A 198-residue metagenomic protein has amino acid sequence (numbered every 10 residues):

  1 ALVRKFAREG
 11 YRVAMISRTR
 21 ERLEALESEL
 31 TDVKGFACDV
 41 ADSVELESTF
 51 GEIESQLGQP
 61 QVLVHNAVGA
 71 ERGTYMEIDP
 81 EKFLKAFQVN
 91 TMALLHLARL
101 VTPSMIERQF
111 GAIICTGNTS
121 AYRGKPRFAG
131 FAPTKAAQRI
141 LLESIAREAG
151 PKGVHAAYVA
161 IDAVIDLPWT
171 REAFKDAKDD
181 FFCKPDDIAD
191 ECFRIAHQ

Functional and structural regions predicted by a protein language model:
A1-V13: Canonical Rossmann dinucleotide-binding motif of NAD(H)/NADP(H)-dependent dehydrogenases/reductases, specifically
Y11-L23: Conserved glycine-rich Rossmann-like NAD(P)H-binding loop of the short-chain dehydrogenase/reductase
E21, A37-S48, P80: The beta1-alpha1 cofactor-binding region of Rossmann-like NAD(H)/NADP(H)-dependent oxidoreductases
N66-R72: Conserved NAD(P)H cofactor-binding loop of Rossmann-fold oxidoreductase domains
T74-Y75, K82-F87: Substrate-binding pocket helix/loop in short-chain dehydrogenase/reductase
A112-A137, E143, R147-G150: Catalytic loop of short-chain dehydrogenase/reductase
P151-V164, F174-Q198: C-terminal helical subdomain
